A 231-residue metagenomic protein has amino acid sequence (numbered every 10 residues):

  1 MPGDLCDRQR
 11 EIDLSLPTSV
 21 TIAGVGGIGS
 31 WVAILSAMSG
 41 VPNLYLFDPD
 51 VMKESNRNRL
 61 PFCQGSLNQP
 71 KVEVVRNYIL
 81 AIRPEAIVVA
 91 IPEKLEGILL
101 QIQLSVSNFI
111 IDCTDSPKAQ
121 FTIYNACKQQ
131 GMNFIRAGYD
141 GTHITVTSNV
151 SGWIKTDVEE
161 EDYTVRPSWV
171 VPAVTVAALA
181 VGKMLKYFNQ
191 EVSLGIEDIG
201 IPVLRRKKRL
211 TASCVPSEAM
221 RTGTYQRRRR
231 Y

Functional and structural regions predicted by a protein language model:
M1-T21, G138, Q226-Y231: N-terminal charged helix/coil linker that caps or initiates catalytic domains
D13-G40, Y45-K53: Glycine-rich adenosine-cofactor-binding loop
A33-L35, N58-R59, T122-N125: Short amphipathic alpha-helical segments
V41-R83: Glycine-rich phosphate-binding loop and adjoining beta1-alpha1-beta2 segment of Rossmann-like nucleotide-binding folds
P42, A86, Q130-M132: A short helix->loop->beta-strand "cap" motif at the edges of active sites that frequently abuts
A90-K94: Short loop/edge segments at beta-strand edges and connector loops that shape dinucleotide/nucleotide cofactor-binding
L95-E96, Q101-N189, K208-M220: E1/E1-like adenylate-forming module used to activate ubiquitin-like modifiers and sulfur-carrier proteins
E191-Y231: Mid-to-C-terminal Rossmann-like scaffold of FAD/NAD(P)H-dependent oxidoreductases
